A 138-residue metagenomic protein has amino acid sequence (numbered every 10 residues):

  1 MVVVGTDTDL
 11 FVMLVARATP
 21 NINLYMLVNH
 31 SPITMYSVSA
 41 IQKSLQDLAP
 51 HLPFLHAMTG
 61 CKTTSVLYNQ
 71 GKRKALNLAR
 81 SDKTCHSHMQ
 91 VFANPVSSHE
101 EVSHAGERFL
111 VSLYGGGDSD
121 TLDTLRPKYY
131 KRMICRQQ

Functional and structural regions predicted by a protein language model:
V2-D7: Conserved RecA-like ASCE P-loop NTPase motor core of nucleic-acid helicases/translocases
V12-Q138: Non-catalytic nucleic-acid-binding/docking modules located in mid-to-C-terminal regions of nucleic-acid enzymes
